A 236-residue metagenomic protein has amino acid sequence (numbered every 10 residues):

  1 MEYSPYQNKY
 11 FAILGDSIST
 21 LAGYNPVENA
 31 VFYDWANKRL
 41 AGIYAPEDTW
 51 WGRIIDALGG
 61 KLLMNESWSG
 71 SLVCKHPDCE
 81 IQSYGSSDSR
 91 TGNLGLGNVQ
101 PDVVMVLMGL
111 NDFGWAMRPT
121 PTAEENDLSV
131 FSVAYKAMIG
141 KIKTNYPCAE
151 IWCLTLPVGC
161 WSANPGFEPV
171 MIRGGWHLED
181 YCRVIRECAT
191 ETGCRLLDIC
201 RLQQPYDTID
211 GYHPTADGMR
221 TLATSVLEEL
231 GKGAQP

Functional and structural regions predicted by a protein language model:
M1-Y24: Active-site and ligand/interface coordination hotspots across diverse enzymes and nucleic-acid-associated assemblies
S4, I43, T215, M219: Aromatic-acidic/polar surface patches that form glycan- and anion
Q7, G59, P147: Residue-level signal for beta-strand positions within conserved beta-sheet cores that form or flank
Y10, Y24-E125, S129, V133 (+1 more regions): Conserved SGNH/GDSL esterase-like catalytic core that processes O-acyl groups on lipids and polysaccharides
L14-G15, E66, L154: Short hydrophobic segments within beta-strands
I18, S69-L72, V158, Q203: Residue-level detector of flexible, active-site-proximal loop/helix-junction positions within diverse enzyme catalytic
S86-P236: Alpha-helical cap/lid subdomain in secreted, periplasmic, or secretory-pathway luminal O-acyl-processing enzymes
